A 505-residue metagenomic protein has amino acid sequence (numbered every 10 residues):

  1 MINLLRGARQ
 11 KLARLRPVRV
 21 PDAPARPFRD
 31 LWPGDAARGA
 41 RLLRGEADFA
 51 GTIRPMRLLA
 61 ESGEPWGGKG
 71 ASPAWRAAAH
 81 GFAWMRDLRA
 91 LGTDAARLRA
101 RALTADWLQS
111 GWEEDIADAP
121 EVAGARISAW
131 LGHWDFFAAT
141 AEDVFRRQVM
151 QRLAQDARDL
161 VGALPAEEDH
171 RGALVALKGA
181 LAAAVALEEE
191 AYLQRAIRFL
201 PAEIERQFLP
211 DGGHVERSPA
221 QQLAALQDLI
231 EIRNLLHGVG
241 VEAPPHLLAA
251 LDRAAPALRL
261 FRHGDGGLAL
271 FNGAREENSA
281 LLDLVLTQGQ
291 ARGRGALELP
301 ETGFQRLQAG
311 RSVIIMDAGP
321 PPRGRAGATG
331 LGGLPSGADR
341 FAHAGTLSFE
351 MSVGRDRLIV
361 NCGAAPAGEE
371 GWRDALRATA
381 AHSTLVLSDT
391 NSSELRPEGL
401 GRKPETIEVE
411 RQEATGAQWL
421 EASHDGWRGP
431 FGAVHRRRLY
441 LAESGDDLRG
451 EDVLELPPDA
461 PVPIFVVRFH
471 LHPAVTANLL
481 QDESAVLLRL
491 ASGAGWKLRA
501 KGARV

Functional and structural regions predicted by a protein language model:
M1-E61: Extreme N-terminal leader/anchor segments
L42-L43, E298-G303, A344-T346, T415-G416 (+1 more regions): A short, compositionally biased
M56, M316-D317, V360-N361, L488-R489 (+1 more regions): Short capping micro-motif at the N-terminus of alpha-helices
S72-L251: Aromatic-lined, polymer-binding surfaces characteristic of secreted/periplasmic polysaccharide-degrading enzymes
P73, G124, H170, A367-V505: CBM-like, beta-strand-rich accessory domains located in the C-terminal region of large, secreted polysaccharide-active
H80, G303, L347, A381 (+1 more regions): Residues that flank catalytic or metal-binding motifs in active/ligand-binding sites
V175, A342-T346, A380-H382: Short, solvent-exposed loop/turn segments at the edges of secondary structure
L209, G213-C362: Carbohydrate-active enzyme catalytic cores, enriched for enzymes that act on polyanionic acidic polysaccharides
